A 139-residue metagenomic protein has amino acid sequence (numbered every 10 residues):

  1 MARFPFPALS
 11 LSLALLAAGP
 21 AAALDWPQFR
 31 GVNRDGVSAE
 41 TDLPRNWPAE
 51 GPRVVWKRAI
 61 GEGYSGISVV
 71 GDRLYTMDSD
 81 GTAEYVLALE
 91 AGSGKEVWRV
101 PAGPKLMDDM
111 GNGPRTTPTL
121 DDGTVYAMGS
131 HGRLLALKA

Functional and structural regions predicted by a protein language model:
M1-F6: N-terminal secretory signal peptides that target proteins for export/translocation
P7-A18: Bacterial N-terminal signal peptides
A21-A139: Noncatalytic, solvent-exposed loop/strand surfaces of beta-propeller-type extracellular/periplasmic domains
